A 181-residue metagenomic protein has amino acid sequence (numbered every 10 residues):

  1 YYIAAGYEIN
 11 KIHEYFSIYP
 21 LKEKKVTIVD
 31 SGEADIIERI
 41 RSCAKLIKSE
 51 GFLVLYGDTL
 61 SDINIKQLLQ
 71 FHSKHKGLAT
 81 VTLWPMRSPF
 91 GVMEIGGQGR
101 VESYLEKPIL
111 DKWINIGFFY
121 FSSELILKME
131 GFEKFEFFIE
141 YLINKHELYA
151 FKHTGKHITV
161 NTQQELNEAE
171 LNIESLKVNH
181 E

Functional and structural regions predicted by a protein language model:
Y1-Y56, Q67, K128, T162: Conserved N-terminal catalytic core of the sugar/cofactor nucleotidyltransferase
A4, S31, T82-L83, Y104: Generic beta-sheet signal
I12, C43, D58, H72 (+3 more regions): Residue-level signal for inorganic ion chemistry
R41-K45, E94-G97, Q164-E168: Short, surface-exposed amphipathic charged segments that create phosphate/polyanion-binding patches used for binding
L53, L60, K66-L69, S73 (+2 more regions): Catalytic-core segments of class I nucleotidyltransferases/pyrophosphorylases that form NMP-activated intermediates
H75-P85: A short, conserved acidic/glycine-rich loop-to-beta-strand motif that forms the donor nucleotide-sugar/metal
